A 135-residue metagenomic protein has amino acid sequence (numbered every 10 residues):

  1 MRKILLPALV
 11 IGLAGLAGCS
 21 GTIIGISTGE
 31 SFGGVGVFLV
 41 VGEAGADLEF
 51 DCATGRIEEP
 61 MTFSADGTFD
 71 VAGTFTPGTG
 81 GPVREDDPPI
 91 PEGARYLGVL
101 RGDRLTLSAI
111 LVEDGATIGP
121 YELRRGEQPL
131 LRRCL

Functional and structural regions predicted by a protein language model:
M1-L9: Bacterial N-terminal signal peptides that target proteins for export
G15-G18: C-terminal motif of bacterial Sec signal peptides marking the signal peptidase cleavage site
T22-F38, V71, L107, L130-L135: Tryptophan-anchored aromatic micro-motifs
G34, G55-E58, P91-R95, I118: Short, surface-exposed coil-to-beta transition loops
V35-P77: N-terminal glycine/threonine-rich, aromatic-flanked beta-hairpin/loop signature
G55-G67, R104-L135: Edge beta-strand at a domain terminus
V71-V99: An anionic, turn-rich surface loop/hairpin at beta-sheet edges that serves as a generic interaction/coordination patch
